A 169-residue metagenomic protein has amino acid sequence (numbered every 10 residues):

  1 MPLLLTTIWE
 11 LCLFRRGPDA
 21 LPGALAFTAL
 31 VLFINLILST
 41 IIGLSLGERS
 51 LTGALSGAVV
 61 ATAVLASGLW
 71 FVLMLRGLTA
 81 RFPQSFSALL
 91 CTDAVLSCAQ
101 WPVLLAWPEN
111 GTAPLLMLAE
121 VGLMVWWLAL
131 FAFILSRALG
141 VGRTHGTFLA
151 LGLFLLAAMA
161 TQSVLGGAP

Functional and structural regions predicted by a protein language model:
M1-S87: Selected alpha-helical membrane-embedding segments in polytopic membrane proteins
F27, A150-L151: Junctions where cytoplasmic loops transition into the N-terminal start of transmembrane alpha-helices in multi-pass
T28, G111, A158-A160: A generic membrane alpha-helix/interface feature
I41-E48, P102-E109, G166: Juxtamembrane "helix-exit" motif on the non-cytosolic side of transmembrane helices
R49-G53, N110-P114, P169: Membrane-helix interface and helix-disruption motif detector
A63, G68, G142, G146-T147 (+1 more regions): Charged/polar interaction segments and conserved charged motifs
R76-A150, L156: Hydrophobic alpha-helical transmembrane segments and adjacent short intramembrane/lumenal linkers of inner/organellar
A158-P169: Juxtamembrane boundary at the C-terminal end of a transmembrane helix
